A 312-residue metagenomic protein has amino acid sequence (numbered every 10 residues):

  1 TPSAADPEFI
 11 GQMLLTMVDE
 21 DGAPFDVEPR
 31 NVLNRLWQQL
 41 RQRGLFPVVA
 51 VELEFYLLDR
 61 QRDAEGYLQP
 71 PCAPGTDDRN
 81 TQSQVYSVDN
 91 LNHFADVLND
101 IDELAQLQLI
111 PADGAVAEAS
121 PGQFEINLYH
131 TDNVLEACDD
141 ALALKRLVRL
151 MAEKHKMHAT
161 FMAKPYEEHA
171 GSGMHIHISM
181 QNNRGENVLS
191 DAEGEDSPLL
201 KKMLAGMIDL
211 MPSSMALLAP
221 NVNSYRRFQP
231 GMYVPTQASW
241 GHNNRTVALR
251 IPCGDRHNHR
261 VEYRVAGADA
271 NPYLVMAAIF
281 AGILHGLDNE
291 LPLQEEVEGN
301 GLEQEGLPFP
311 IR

Functional and structural regions predicted by a protein language model:
T1-R312: Glycine-rich, acidic/polar active-site loops that bind/position phosphate-bearing ligands
